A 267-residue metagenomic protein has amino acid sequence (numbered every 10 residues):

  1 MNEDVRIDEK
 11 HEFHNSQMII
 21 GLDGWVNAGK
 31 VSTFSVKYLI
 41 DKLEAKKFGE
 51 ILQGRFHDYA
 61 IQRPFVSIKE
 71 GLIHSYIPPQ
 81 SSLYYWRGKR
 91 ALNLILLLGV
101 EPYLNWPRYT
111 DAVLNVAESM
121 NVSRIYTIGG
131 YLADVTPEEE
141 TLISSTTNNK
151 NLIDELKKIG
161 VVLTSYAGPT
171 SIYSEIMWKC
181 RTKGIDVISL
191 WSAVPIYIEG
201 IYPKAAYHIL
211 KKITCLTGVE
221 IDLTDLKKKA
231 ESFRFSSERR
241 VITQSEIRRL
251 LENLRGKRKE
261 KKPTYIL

Functional and structural regions predicted by a protein language model:
M1-G99: N-terminal short beta-loop-beta anion/metal-coordinating cradle
F13-Q17, A45, A91-L94, M120-S123 (+2 more regions): Short coil/turn connectors at secondary-structure junctions
I20-G21, L98-G99, T127-G129, W191-A193: Short beta-strand segments
L22-V26, L97-W106, I159-A167, I196-G200: Flexible, glycine/proline-enriched loop segments at strand-loop-helix junctions that form or flank small-ligand binding
F34-L39, A112-N115, A205-H208: Short, solvent-exposed amphipathic alpha-helical segments in soluble enzyme and RNA/protein-processing domains
L92, V100-T147: Internal, conserved structured core segments that host functional sites
D134-K212, L216: Catalytic cores of processing enzymes, dominated by hydrolases/peptidases, characterized by acidic/His-rich
Y197-L267: A conserved C-terminal secondary-structure "cap"
